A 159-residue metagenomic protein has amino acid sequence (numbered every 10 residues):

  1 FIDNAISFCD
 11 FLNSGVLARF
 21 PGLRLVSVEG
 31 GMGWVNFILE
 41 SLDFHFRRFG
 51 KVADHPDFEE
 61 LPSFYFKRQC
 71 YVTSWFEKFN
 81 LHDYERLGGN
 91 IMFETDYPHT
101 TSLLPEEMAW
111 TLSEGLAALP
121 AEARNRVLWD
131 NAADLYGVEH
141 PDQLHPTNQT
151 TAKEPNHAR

Functional and structural regions predicted by a protein language model:
F1-I2, R68-C70: Surface-exposed cleft-lining segments at the edges of enzyme active sites
F1-I6, N13: A conserved active-site cap/scaffold subdomain adjacent to cofactor or substrate pockets
S7-F8, W75: Residue-level recognition of alpha-helix initiation/capping sites
L12-S63: Aromatic-lined glycan-binding groove of carbohydrate-active enzymes
S14-G15, L23, G33-W34, V52 (+5 more regions): Mid-to-C-terminal alpha-helical segments outside catalytic/metal-binding sites
V28, F93-T95: Active-site flanking residues adjacent to catalytic metal/cofactor-binding acidic residues
